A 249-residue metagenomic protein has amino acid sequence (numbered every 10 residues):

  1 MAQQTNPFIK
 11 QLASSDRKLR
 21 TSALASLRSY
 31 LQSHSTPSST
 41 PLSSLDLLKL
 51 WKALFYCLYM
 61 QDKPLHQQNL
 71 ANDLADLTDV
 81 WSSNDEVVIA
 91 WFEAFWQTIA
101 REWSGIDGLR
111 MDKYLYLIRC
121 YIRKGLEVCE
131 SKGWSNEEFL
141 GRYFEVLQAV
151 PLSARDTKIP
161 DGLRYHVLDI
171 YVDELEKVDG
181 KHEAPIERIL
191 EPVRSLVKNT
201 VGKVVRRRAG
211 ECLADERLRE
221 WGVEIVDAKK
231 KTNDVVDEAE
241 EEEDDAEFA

Functional and structural regions predicted by a protein language model:
M1-D85: Extreme N-terminal segments of fungal proteins
A2-N6, D173-A249: Eukaryotic acidic, Ser/Thr-rich intrinsically disordered low-complexity regions
A2-N6, T36-F55, V88-I99, G125-Q148 (+2 more regions): HEAT/HEAT-like alpha-solenoid repeats
P7-L19, A53-H66, R101-R110, A154-I159 (+1 more regions): Short coil/turn segments at helix-helix junctions and helix-capping linkers within large alpha-helical proteins
K10, A25, S29, K52-Y56 (+9 more regions): Charged/polar, solvent-exposed surface patches and flexible loops
L12, K18, A25-S33, L77 (+7 more regions): Extended alpha-solenoid helical-repeat scaffolds
L19, P37-S38, L65, I106 (+6 more regions): Short, flexible/disordered secondary-structure transition segments
M60, A71-I186: Eukaryote-skewed repeat-based solenoidal scaffolds used as protein-protein interaction platforms, primarily
